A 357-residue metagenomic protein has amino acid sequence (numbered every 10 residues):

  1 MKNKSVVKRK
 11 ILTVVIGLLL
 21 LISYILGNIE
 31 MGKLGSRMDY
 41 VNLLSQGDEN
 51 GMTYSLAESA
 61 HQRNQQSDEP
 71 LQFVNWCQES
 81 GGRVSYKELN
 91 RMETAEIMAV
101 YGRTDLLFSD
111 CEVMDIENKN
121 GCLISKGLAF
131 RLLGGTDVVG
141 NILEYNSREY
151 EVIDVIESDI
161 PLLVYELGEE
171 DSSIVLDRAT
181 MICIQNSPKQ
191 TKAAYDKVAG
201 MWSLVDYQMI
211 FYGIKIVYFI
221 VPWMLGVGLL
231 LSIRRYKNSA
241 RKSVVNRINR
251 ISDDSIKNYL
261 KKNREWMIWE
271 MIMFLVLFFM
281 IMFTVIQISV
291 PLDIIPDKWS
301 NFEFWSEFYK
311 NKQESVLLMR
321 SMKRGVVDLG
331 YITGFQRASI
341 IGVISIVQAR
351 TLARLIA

Functional and structural regions predicted by a protein language model:
M1-M38, I272-M280: Hydrophobic secretory-pathway targeting helix
L26-S85, W299-S321: Membrane-proximal extracellular/periplasmic loop immediately following the first transmembrane helix
N50-S55, N118-N120, D159-Y165: Solvent-exposed, non-transmembrane alpha-helical starts
N75-I116: The feature marks short, hydrophobic/small-residue-biased sequence motifs that occur predominantly
A99-C111, I124-I210: Mid-to-C-terminal secondary-structure elements that act as membrane-proximal/extracytoplasmic interface segments
D206-G226, G330-I341: N-terminal membrane-entry
W223-L292, Q348-A357: Juxtamembrane interface at the cytosolic side of transmembrane helices
S315-A357: Generic detector of multi-pass transmembrane helix bundles and their immediately adjacent loops in polytopic membrane
